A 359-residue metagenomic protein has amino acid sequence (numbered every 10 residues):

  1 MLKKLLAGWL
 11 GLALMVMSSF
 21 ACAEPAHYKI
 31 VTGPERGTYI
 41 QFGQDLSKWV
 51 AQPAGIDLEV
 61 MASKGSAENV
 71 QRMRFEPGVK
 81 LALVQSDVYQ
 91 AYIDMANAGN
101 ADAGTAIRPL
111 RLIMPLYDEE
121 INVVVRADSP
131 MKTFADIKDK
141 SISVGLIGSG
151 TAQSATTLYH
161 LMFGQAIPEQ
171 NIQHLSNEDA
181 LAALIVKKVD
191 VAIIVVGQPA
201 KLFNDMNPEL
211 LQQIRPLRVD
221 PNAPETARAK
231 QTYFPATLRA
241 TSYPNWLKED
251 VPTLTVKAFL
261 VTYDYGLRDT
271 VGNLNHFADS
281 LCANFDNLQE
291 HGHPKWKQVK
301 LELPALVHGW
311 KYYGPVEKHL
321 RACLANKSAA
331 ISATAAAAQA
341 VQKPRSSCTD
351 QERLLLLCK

Functional and structural regions predicted by a protein language model:
M1-L10: Bacterial N-terminal signal peptides that target proteins for export
V16-F20: N-terminal signal peptide c-region/cleavage motif recognized by signal peptidases
P25-A26, I30, T38-V84, W246-D250 (+3 more regions): Extracytoplasmic small-molecule ligand-binding "clamshell" domains of the periplasmic binding protein/Venus flytrap
P25-A51, E119-V186, L303: Bilobed "Venus flytrap"/periplasmic-binding protein-like clamshell domains and structurally analogous long
G43, S47, E59-A103, A180-A183 (+1 more regions): Pocket-flanking alpha-helical
S86, S129, L161-T270: Pocket-lining segment of extracytoplasmic ligand-binding domains
D102-L116, Y243-V251: A structural signal for short loop-to-beta-strand junctions that line the ligand-binding cleft of periplasmic/secreted
L247, V251-K359: Segments of small-molecule ligand-sensing domains
